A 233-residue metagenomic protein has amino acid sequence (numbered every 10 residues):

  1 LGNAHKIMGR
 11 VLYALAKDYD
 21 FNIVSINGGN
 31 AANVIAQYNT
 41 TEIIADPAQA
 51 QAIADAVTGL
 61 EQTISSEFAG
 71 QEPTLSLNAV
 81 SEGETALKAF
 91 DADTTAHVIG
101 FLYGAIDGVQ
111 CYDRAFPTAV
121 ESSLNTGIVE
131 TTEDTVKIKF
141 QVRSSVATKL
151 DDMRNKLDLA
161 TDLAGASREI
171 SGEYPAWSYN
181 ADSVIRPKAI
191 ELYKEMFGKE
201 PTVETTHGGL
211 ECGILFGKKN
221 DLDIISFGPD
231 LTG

Functional and structural regions predicted by a protein language model:
L1-V142: Midchain, well-structured core segments that form catalytic/ion-binding scaffolds
V11-A14, A56, L60, K156-A160 (+2 more regions): Generic, well-ordered alpha-helical scaffold segments in large soluble proteins
S25, L77-S81, R168-G172, V203-T205: A structural preference for short, hydrophobic beta-strand core positions in alpha/beta folds
A32-T40, D93, S178-E191, I214-K218: Short glycine/threonine-rich loop-to-helix capping motif typified by GTGT followed within a few residues by an Asp-Pro
R114, E121-S123, G127-D134, Q141 (+1 more regions): Zn-dependent metallopeptidase/amidohydrolase metal-coordination segment
V136-R154: C-terminal catalytic subdomain
T148-S167, A176: Redox- and metal-dependent alpha/beta enzyme cores, enriched for Fe-S-associated oxidoreductases and cofactor-handling
A164-M196: Generic long, charged, amphipathic alpha-helical segments
